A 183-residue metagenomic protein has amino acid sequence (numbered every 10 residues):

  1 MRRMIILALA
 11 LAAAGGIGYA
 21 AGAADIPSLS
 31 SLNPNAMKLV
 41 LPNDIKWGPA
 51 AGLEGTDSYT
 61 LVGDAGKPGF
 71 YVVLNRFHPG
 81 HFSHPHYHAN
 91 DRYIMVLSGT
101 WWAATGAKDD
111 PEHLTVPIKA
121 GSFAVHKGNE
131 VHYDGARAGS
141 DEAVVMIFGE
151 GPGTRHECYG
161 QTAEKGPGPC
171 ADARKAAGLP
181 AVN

Functional and structural regions predicted by a protein language model:
M1-L7: Bacterial N-terminal signal peptides that target proteins for export
A8-G16: Bacterial N-terminal signal peptides
G22-G69, G160-N183: A short, N-terminal "cap"/entry segment at the start of jelly-roll beta-barrel domains of the cupin/DSBH fold
P68-H88, K127-N129: Conserved short histidine dyad/triad with adjacent acidic residue
H78-H81, H88-D109: Glycine- and acidic-residue-biased ligand/ion/polar-headgroup-sensing regions
S83-H86, A103-A104, H126, V131-A138: Short beta-strand His + acidic residue motifs that chelate non-heme Fe in jelly-roll/DSBH and cupin folds
K108-E130: Short acidic-glycine-tyrosine-enriched beta hairpin
K119, G128-R155: Ligand-binding loop in jelly-roll beta-barrel domains
